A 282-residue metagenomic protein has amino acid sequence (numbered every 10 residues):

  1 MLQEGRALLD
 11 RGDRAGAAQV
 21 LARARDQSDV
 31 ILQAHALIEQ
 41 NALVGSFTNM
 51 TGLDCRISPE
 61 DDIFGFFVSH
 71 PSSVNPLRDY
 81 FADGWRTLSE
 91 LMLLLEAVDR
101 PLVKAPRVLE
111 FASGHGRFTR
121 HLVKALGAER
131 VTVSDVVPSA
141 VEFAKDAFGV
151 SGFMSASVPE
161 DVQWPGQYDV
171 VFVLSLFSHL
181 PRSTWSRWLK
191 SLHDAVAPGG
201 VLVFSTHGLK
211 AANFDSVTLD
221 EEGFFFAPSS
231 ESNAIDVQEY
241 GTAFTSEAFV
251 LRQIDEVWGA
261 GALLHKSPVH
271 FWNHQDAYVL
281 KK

Functional and structural regions predicted by a protein language model:
R23-R25: Alpha-helical solenoid scaffolds that mediate protein-protein interactions, centered on TPR/SEL1-like repeats but also
I31-A105, H115-Q163, R182, R187 (+1 more regions): Class I (Rossmann-like) S-adenosyl-L-methionine-dependent methyltransferase catalytic domain, capturing the SAM-binding
E110: Class I SAM-dependent methyltransferase core
V162-V171: A short acidic, Gly/Pro-enriched loop at the edge of an enzyme's catalytic core that lines a small-molecule cofactor
V170-S183: A short SAM/SAH-binding and catalytic strip from SAM-dependent methyltransferases
S186-P198: A short glycine-rich, Lys/Arg-flanked "PGG" loop and its adjoining helix->strand segment in the class I
